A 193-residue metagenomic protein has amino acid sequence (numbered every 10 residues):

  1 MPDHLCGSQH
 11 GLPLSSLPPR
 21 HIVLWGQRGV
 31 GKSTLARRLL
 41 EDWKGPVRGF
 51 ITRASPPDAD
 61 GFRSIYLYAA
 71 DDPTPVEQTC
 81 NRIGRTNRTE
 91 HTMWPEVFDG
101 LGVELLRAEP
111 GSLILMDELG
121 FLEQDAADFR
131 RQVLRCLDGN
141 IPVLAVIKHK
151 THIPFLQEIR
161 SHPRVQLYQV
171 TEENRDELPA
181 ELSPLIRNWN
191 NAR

Functional and structural regions predicted by a protein language model:
P2-S16: Pre-Walker A adenine-sensing motif
L24: Hydrophobic anchor at the beta1->P-loop junction of P-loop NTPases
R28: The conserved Walker
K32: Conserved lysine of the Walker
L35-A36: Post-Walker A alpha-helix
L40-R88: N-terminal phosphate/diphosphate-binding loop that engages ATP/GTP or pyrophosphate donors across diverse enzyme folds
R85-L134: Phosphate-binding/switch loop-helix module in NTP-utilizing enzymes
L105, L119-R193: Replace "adjacent to P-loop NTPase cores in ATP/GTP-dependent enzymes" with "adjacent to NTP-binding cores
